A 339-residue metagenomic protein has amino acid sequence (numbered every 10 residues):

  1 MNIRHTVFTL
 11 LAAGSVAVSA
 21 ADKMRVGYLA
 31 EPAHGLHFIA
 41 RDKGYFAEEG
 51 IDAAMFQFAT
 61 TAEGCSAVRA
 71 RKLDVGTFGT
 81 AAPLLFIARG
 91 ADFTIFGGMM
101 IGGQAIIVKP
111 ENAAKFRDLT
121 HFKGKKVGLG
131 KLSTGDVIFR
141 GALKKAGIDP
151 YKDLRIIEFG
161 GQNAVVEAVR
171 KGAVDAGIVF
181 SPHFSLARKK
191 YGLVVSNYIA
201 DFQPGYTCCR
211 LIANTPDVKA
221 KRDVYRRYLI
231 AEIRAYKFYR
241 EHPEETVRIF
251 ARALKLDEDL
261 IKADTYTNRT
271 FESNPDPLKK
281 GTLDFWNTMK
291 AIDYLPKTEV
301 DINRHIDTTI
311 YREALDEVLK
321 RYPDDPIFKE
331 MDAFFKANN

Functional and structural regions predicted by a protein language model:
M1-V7: Bacterial N-terminal signal peptides that target proteins for export
T9-A20: Hydrophobic h-region of N-terminal signal peptides that target proteins for export in Gram-negative bacteria
D22-G160, V165, D175-S181, S196-I199 (+2 more regions): Short, glycine-/small- and polar/acidic-enriched structural segments that line small-molecule recognition paths
G44, R71, G172, R269 (+1 more regions): Short glycine-centered helix-capping/turn motifs at secondary-structure transition points
A54, A62, R155, A263-R269 (+1 more regions): Short linear loop/turn motifs
A81-A82, K152, N163-L254: Pocket-lining segment of extracytoplasmic ligand-binding domains
A220-V300: Secondary-structure end/capping motifs
A291-N339: Conserved C-terminal helix/tail region of periplasmic/extracytoplasmic solute-binding proteins
